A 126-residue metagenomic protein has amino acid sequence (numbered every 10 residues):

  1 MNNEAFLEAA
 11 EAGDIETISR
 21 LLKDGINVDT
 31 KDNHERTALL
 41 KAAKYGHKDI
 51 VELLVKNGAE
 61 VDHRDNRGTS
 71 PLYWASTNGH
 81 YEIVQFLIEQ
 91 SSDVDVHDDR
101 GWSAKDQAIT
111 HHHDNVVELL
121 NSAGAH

Functional and structural regions predicted by a protein language model:
M1-D24, N33, H126: Intrinsically disordered, low-complexity regulatory segments in ankyrin-centric signaling systems
E8-D14, K41-H47, W74-H80, Q107-H113: Ankyrin repeat A-helix N-terminal signature
D14-L22, H47-V55, H80-I88, H113-N121: Ankyrin repeat structural motif
I26, A59, S92, G124-A125: Ankyrin-repeat C-terminal turn/loop position
D95-H126: Leucine-rich solenoid repeat scaffolds
